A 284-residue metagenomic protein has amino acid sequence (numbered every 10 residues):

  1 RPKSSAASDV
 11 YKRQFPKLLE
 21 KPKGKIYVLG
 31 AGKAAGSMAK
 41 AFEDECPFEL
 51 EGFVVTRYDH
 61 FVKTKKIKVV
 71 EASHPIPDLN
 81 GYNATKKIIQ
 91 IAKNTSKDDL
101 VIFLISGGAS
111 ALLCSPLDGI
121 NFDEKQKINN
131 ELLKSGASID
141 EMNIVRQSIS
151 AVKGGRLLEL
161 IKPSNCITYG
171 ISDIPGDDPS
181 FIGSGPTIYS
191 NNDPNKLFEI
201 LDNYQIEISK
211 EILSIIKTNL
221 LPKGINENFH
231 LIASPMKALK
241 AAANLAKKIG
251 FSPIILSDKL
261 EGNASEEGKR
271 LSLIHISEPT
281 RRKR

Functional and structural regions predicted by a protein language model:
R1-A7, Y11, I274-H275, R282-R284: Single conserved hydrophobic/aromatic residue that forms the stacking wall/gate of nucleotide- or nucleobase-binding
L19-K23, E45-P47, H60-K63, K93-D98 (+6 more regions): Solvent-exposed alpha-helices and their adjacent loops that cap or buttress functional pockets in soluble metabolic
L29-G30, F53-T56, F103-G107, T168-I174 (+1 more regions): Short beta-strand segments
A41-E51, K66-K68, I89, K93 (+3 more regions): A glycine- and small-aliphatic-rich helix-loop capping segment at beta-alpha/alpha-beta transitions that lines
E43-V70, S135-S138, F251-D258: Anionic-ligand anchoring segments at beta-strand to alpha-helix junctions in alpha/beta enzyme folds, i.e., glycine
V55-K97, V145: Glycine-rich oxoanion-binding loops at beta->alpha junctions
D118-F122, Q126-I206: Internal gly/pro-rich beta-alpha loop/helix module that stabilizes soluble enzyme cofactors or their anionic handles
R146, S164-I167, G183, Y189-E267: Accessory alpha-helical/coil subdomains and C-terminal extensions that flank or cap enzyme catalytic cores
